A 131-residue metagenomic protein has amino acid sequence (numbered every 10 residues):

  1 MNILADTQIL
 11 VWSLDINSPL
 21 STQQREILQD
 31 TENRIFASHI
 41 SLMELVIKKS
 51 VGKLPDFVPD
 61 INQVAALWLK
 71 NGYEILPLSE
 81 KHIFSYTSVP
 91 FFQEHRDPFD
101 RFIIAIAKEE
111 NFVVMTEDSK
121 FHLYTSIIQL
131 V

Functional and structural regions predicted by a protein language model:
M1-A37, V51-A66, Y124: Short, well-structured N-terminal submotif of metal-dependent ribonuclease cores
D6-T7, S38, S79, E117: A secondary-structure boundary/capping signal
I9, S41-L42, H82, I103 (+1 more regions): Alpha-helix capping/helix-boundary segments
I16-N17, K48, V89, I127: Residue-level signal for well-ordered alpha-helical positions
L45: Phosphate/NTP-binding elements of NTP-utilizing enzymes
K70-E117: Active-site neighborhoods of divalent-metal-dependent phosphate/nucleic-acid chemistry enzymes
T125-V131: Active-site regions of enzymes building and remodeling cell-envelope glycoconjugates
